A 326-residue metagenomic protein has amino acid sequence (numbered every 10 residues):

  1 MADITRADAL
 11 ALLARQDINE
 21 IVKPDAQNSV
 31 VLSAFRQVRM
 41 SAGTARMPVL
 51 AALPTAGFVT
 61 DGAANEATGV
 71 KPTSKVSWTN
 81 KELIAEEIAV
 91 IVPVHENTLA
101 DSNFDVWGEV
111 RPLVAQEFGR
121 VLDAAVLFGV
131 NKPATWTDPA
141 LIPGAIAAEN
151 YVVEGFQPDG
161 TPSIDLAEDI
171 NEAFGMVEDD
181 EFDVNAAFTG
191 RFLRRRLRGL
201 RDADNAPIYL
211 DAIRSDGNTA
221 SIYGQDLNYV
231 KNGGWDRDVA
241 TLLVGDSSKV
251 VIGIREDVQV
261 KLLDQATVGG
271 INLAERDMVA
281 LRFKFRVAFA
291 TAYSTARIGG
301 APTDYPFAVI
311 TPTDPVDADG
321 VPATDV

Functional and structural regions predicted by a protein language model:
M1-E20, Q27-S29, N272-V326: Protruding loop/beta-arch "assembly-hinge" segments enriched in small, turn-prone residues
A2-V90: Assembly/oligomerization interface modules of large self-assembling protein complexes
M40-S41, D138, P143-V279, F285 (+2 more regions): Extended oligomerization regions of viral-like shell subunits
P48-A51, H95, G190-F192, V230 (+2 more regions): Structured loops at beta-to-helix junctions and adjacent beta-edge loops in soluble globular domains
T55-V59, S102-N103, R196-G199, A290-A292: Short helix/loop capping segments that flank catalytic or ligand/cofactor-binding pockets
N80, I84, D101-E109, G269 (+1 more regions): Short alpha-helix boundary/capping segments
A89-G175, N228, T303, V309-V326: Alpha-helical scaffold segments that mediate packing/assembly in large oligomeric complexes
